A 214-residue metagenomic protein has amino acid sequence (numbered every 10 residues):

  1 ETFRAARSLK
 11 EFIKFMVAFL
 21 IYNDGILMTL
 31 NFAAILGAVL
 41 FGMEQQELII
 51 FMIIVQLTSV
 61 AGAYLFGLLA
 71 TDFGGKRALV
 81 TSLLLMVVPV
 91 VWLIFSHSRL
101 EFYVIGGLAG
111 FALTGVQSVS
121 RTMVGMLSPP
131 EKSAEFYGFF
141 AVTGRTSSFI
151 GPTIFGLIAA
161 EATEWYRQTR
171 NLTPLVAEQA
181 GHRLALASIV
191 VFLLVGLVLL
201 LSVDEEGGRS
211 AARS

Functional and structural regions predicted by a protein language model:
E1-M16: Juxtamembrane intracellular "pre-TM" segments in multi-pass secondary transporters
N31-L48: Short amphipathic helix-loop junctions that connect adjacent transmembrane helices in Major Facilitator Superfamily/SLC
A61-G75, A159: Helix-to-loop junctions at the C-terminal end of transmembrane segments in multipass secondary transporters
R77-W92: Structural signature of the two symmetry-related core transmembrane helices
I94-I105: Helix-loop junctions at membrane interfaces in 12-TM secondary transporters
G115-P129: Intracellular juxtamembrane helix-capping segments at the cytosolic ends of symmetry-related transmembrane helices
A160-F192: A membrane-interface helix-boundary motif in multi-pass transporters
L186-S214: Multi-pass alpha-helical transporter architecture, strongest for 12-TM Major Facilitator/SLC carriers used
